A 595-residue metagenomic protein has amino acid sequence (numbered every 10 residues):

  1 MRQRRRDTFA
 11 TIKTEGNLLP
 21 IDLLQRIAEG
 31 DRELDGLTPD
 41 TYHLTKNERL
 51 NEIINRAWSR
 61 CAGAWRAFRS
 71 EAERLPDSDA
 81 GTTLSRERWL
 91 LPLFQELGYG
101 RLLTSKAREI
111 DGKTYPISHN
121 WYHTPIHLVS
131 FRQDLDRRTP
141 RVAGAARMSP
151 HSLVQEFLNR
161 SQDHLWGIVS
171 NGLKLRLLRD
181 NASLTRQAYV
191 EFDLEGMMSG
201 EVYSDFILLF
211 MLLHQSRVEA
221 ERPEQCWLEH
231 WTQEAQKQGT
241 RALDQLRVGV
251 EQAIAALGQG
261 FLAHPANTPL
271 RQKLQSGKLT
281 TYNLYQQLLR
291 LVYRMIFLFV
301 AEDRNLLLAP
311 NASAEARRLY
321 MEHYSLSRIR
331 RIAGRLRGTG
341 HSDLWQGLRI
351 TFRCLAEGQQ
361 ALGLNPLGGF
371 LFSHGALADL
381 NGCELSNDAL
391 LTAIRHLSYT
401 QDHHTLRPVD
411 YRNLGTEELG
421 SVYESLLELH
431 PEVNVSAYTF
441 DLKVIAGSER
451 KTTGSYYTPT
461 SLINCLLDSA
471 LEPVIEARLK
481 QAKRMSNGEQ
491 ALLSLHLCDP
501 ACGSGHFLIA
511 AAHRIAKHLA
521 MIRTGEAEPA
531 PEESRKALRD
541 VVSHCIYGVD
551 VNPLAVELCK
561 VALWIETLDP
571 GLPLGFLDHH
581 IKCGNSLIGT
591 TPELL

Functional and structural regions predicted by a protein language model:
M1-D79, S130-Q133, P140, L153-V154 (+6 more regions): Preference for the N-terminal adenyl/adenosyl cofactor-binding alpha/beta module
E33-G36, Y42, K46-L50, L93 (+1 more regions): Active-site metal-binding core of divalent-cation-utilizing nuclease and nuclease-like domains
L75-T104: Acidic-basic catalytic patches of nuclease active cores, encompassing PD-(D/E)XK and other metal-cofactor nuclease
W89, F94, G112-R141, F157: Conserved catalytic cores of phosphodiester-cleaving nucleases, focusing on short active-site segments
R101-Y122, P310-S313, Y438, Q481-S486 (+2 more regions): Long, charged, glycine-rich C-terminal linkers/tails
L102-T104, D163, L175, T185 (+1 more regions): Catalytic cores of nucleotide-enabled group-transfer and carboxylate-activating enzymes in metabolic and assembly-line
P150-Q187: Nucleic-acid nuclease catalytic cores
C559: Conserved SAM-binding loop
